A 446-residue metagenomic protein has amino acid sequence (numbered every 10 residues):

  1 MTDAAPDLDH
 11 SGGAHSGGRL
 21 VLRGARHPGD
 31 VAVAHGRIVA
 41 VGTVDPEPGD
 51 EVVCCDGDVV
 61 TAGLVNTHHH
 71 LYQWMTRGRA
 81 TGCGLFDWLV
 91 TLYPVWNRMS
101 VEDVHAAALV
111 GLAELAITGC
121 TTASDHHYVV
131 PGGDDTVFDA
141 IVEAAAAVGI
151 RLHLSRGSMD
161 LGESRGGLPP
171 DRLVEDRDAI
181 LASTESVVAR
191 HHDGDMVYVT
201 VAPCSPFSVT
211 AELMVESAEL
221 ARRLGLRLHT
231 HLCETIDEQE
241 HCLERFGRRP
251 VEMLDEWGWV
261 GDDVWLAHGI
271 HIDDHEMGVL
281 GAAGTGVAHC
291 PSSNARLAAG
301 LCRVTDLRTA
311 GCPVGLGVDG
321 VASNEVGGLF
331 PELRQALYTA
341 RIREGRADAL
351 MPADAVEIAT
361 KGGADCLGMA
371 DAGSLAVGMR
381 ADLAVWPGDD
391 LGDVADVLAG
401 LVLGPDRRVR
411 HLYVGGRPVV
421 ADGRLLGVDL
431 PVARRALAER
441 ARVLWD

Functional and structural regions predicted by a protein language model:
M1-G29, V33-R37, T43-V44, E357-D446: Active-site microenvironment of metallo-dependent hydrolases
L8, G12-L22, P46-W88, L109 (+2 more regions): Replace "His-x-His-based motif
G18, V31, G36, G57 (+15 more regions): Divalent metal-coordination and catalytic microenvironments
M75-A106, G133, L161-R177, I236-D263 (+2 more regions): Active-site gating loops and adjacent loop-to-helix segments of metal-dependent hydrolytic enzymes
R77-R151, A182-D193, A438-V443: Alpha-helical scaffold segments that flank or form the walls of functional sites
D134-G269: Metal-coordinating catalytic core of metallo-dependent amide/deamination hydrolases
E234-A283, A295-R308, G320, N324-F330: Catalytic core of soluble alpha/beta enzymes
E256-D263, T305-D390, G404-D406: His/Asp/Glu-enriched, well-ordered alpha-helical/loop segment that forms or immediately abuts the divalent-metal
